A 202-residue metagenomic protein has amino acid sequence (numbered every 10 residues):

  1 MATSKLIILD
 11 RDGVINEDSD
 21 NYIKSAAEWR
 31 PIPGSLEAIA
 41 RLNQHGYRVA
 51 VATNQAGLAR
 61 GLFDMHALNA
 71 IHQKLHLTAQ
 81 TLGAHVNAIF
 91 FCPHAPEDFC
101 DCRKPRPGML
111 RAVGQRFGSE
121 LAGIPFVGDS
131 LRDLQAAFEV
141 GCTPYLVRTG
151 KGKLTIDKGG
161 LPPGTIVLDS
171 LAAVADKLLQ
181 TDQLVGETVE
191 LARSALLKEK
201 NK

Functional and structural regions predicted by a protein language model:
M1-R11, D176-K202: Non-catalytic pre-domain segments flanking phosphatase-related domains
A2-A50: Active-site neighborhood of HAD-like aspartate-dependent phosphohydrolases
S35, I39-H72, H85-D98, A137: Substrate-recognition element of Asp-dependent hydrolases with the DxDx(T/V) motif
G61-H76, D101-G114: Short, electropositive alpha-helical surface patch
D101-L134: Conserved Lys-Pro-Asp/Glu-containing loop-to-beta segment of HAD-superfamily phosphomonoesterases, centered on
F126-I166: Acidic, Mg2+-coordinating phosphoryl-transfer loop and its flanking beta/alpha structural elements, shared across
T165-A173: Short acidic-hydrophobic, aromatic-tinged amphipathic segments that line or gate anion-handling sites
